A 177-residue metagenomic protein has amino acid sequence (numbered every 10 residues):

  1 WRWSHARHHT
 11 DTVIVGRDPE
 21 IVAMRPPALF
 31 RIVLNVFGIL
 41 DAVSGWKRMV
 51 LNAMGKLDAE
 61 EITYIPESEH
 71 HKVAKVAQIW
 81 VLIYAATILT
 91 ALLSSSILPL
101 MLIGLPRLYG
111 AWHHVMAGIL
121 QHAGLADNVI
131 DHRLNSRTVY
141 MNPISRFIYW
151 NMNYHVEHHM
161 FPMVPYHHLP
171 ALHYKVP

Functional and structural regions predicted by a protein language model:
W1, A42-M49, L102-I130: Transmembrane alpha-helical segments that form the membrane-embedded catalytic/substrate-channel core of multi-pass
W1-L100, H167-P177: Non-catalytic, topology-defining segments of multipass membrane proteins
R2-V13, A117-G124, I148-V164: Histidine-centered catalytic micro-motifs
M24, R31, A111, F147-Y149: A generic fold-level signal
L34-A42, W80, Y84-A85, L125-R137 (+1 more regions): Juxtamembrane/interfacial segments around transmembrane helices
V81-I83, L108-Y109, S145: Short hydrophobic/aromatic segments of transmembrane alpha-helices and their interfaces
S96, G104, M160: Conserved aromatic-histidine-acidic binding/catalytic patches
D131-H155, F161-P177: Long, positively charged, glycine-interspersed low-complexity recognition regions
